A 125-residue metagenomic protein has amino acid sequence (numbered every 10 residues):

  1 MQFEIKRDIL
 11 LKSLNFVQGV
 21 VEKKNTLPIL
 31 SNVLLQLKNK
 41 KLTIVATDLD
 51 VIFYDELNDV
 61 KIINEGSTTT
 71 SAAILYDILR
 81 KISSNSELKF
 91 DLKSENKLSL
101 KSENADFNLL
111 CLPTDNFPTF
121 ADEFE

Functional and structural regions predicted by a protein language model:
M1-E125: Structural preference for solvent-exposed beta-strand-turn elements and adjacent flexible terminal/loop segments within
